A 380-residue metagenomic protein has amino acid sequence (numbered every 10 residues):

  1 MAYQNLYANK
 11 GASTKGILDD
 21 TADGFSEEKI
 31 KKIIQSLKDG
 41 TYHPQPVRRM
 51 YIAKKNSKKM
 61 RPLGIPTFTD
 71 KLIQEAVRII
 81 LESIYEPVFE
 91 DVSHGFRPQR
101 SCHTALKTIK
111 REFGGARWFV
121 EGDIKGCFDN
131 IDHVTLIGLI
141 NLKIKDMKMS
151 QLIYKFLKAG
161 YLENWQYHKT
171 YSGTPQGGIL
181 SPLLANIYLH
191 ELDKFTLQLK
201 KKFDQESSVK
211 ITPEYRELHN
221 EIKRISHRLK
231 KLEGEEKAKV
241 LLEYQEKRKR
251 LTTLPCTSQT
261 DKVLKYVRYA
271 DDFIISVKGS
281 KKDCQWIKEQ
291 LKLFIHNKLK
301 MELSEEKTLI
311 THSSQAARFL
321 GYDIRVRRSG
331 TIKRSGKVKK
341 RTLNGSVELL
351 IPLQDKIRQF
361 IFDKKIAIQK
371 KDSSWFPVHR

Functional and structural regions predicted by a protein language model:
M1-R380: Non-catalytic terminal/accessory segments
